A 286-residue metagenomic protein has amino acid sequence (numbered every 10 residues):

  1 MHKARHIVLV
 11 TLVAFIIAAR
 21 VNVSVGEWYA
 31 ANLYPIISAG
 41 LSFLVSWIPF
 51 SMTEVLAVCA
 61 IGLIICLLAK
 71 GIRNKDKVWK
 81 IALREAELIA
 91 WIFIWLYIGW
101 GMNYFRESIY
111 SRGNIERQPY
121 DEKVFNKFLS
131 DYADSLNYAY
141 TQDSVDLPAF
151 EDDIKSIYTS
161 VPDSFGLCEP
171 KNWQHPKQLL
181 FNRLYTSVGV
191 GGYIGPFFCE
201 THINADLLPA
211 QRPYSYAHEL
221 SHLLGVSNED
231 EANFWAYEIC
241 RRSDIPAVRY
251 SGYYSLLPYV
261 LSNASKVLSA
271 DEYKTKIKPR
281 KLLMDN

Functional and structural regions predicted by a protein language model:
M1-V8: N-terminal membrane topogenic signal
V10-K70: Membrane-embedded alpha-helical segments of integral membrane proteins
G26-A31, G101-F125: Alpha-helical transmembrane signal-anchor/signal-peptide segments
I48-S51, D121-S144: Short extracytoplasmic
P49, R212-E238: Active-site recognition of the HExxH zinc-binding catalytic motif
L63-S111: Transmembrane alpha-helices and immediately adjacent membrane-cytoplasm interface residues in multi-pass integral
F125-S130, S227-A270: Post-HExxH zinc-binding segment in Zn-dependent metallohydrolases
Q142-C199, A205, P209: Auxiliary, metal-adjacent structural segments of Zn-dependent hydrolase domains
